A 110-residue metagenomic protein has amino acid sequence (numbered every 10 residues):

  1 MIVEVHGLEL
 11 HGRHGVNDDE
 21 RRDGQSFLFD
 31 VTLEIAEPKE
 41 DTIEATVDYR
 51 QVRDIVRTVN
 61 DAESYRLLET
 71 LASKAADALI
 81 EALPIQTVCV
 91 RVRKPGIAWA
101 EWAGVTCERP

Functional and structural regions predicted by a protein language model:
M1-P110: N-terminal, polar/charged subdomain of small-to-medium soluble alpha/beta proteins
